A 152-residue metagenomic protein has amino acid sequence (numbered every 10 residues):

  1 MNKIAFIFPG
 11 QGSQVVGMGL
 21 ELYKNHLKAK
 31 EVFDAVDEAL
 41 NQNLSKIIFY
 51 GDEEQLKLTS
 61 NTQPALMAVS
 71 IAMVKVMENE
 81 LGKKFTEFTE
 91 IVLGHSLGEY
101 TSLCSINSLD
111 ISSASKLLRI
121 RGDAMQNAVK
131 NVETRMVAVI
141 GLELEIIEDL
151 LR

Functional and structural regions predicted by a protein language model:
N2-L93, L142: Helix-rich "cap/lid" substructures immediately adjacent to catalytic or cofactor-binding pockets
Q11-Q14, L40, K84, S105-R152: Alpha/beta catalytic cores of group-transfer enzymes, especially the acyltransferase/condensing modules of polyketide
E53-E54, E90-L93, L97, G122 (+1 more regions): Short, glycine/charge-rich beta-strand/loop segments that flank catalytic centers and engage negatively charged groups
N61-M67, Y100, I146-R152: Short, charged low-complexity intrinsically disordered segments located at boundaries of structured domains
L66, M73, S102-C104, A124: Hydrophobic side chains within alpha-helical segments
H95-C104, S108: Glycine-rich nucleophile elbow surrounding the catalytic serine of serine-hydrolase chemistry
